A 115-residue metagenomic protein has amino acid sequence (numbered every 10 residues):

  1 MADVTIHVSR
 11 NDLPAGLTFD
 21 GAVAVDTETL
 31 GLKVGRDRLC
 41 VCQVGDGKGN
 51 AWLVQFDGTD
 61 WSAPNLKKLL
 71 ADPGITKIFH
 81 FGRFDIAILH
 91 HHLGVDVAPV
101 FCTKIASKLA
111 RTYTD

Functional and structural regions predicted by a protein language model:
M1-V23, T27: N-terminal accessory regions of nucleic-acid-interacting proteins
D3, Q43-D115: Active-site-proximal helix-loop-helix substrate-binding element of RNase H-like nuclease domains
P14, L32-G35: Short N-terminal binding/cap micro-motifs at the start of the first secondary-structure element
G21, R38-C40, N50: A generic structural signal for short beta-strands and their flanking turns/coil linkers
A24, K33, V41-G47: Non-catalytic, usually N-terminal nucleic-acid engagement modules in DNA/RNA processing proteins
V25-T29, H80-F81: Flexible glycine-rich surface loops and low-complexity tracts that mediate binding to linear polymers
T29-G31, I105: Short, glycine/acidic-enriched loop or turn micro-motifs at the edges of active sites
V34-R38, L53-Q55: Short, glycine/acidic-enriched capping/hinge loops at junctions between secondary-structure elements
